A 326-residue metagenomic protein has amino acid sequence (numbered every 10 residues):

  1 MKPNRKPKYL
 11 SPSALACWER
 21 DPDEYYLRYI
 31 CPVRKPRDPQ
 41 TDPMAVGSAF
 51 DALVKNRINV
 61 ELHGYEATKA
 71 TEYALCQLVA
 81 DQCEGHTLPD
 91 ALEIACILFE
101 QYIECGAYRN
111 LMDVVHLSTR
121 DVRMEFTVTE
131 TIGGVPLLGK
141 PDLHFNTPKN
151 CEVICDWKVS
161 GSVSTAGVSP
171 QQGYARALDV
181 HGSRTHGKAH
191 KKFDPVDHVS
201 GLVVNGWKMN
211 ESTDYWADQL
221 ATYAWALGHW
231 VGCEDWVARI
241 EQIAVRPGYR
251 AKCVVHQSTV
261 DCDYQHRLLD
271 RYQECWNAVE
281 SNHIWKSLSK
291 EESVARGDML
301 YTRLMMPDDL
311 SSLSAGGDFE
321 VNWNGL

Functional and structural regions predicted by a protein language model:
K2-P7, D23-P36, Q77, I154 (+1 more regions): Short amphipathic alpha-helical segments and their helix-coil junctions
K8, P12-H63, C96, M124-E125: Nuclease catalytic cores
L10, L178-A217, T222-L326: Metal-dependent nuclease catalytic regions and adjoining charged, substrate-binding loops involved in nucleic-acid end
Y26-L27, K35, G161-A166, R246-R250: Short catalytic/ligand-binding loop motif for oxyanion handling, primarily in non-cytosolic enzymes, centered on
C31, V54, I58-L62, F145 (+2 more regions): Hydrophobic/aromatic-lined pockets within catalytic cores
A49-F126: A non-catalytic, helix-rich entry segment at domain boundaries
G64-Y65, I132-G134, T147-C151, V231-E234 (+1 more regions): Short, solvent-exposed loop/turn segments that connect beta-strands within catalytic domains and beta-strand-rich
F126-Q219: Non-catalytic protein-protein interaction segments used by genome-maintenance enzymes to assemble and couple activities
